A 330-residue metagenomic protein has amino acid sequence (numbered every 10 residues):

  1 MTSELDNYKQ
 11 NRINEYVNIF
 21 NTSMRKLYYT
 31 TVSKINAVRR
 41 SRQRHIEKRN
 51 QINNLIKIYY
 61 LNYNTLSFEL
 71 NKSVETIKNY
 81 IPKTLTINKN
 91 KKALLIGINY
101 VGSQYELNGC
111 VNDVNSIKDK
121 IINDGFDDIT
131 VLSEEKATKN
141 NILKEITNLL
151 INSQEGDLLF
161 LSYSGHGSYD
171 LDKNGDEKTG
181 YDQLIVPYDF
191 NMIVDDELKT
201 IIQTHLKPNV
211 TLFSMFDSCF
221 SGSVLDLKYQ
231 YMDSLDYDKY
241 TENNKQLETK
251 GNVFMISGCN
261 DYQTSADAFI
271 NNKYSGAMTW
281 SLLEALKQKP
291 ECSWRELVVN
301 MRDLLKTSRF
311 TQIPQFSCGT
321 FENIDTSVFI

Functional and structural regions predicted by a protein language model:
T2-R40, H45, N54-I330: Cysteine endopeptidase catalytic domains of the caspase/legumain-like
